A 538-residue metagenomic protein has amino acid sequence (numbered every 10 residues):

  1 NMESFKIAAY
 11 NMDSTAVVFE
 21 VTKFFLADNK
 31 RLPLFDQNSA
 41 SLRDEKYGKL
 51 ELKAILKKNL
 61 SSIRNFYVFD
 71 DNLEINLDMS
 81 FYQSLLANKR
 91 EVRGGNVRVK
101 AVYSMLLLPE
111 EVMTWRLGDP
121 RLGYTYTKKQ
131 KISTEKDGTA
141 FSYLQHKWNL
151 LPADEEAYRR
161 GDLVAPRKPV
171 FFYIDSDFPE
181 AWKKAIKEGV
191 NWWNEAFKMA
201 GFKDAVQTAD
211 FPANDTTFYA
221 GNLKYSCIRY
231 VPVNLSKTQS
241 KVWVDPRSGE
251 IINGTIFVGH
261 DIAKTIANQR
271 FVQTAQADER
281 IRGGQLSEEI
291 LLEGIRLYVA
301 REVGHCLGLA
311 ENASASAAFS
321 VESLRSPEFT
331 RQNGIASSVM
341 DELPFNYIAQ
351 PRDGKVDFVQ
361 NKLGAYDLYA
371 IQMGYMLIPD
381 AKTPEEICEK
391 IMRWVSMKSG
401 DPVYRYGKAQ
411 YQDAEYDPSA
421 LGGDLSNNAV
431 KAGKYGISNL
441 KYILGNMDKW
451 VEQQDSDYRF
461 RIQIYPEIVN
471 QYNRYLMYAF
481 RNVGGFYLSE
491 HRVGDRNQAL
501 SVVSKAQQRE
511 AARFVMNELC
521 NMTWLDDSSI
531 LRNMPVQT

Functional and structural regions predicted by a protein language model:
N1-F178, F211-T265, R270-L286, P466 (+2 more regions): Auxiliary tRNA-acceptor-end handling modules of aminoacyl-tRNA synthetases
P169-V170, F202-A205, E250-I251, S337: Loop/turn elements at helix/coil->beta-strand transitions in domains of secreted/extracellular proteins
D177-A205: Zn2+-dependent metallopeptidase catalytic core
F178-W182, I281-V299: Short pre-active-site segment immediately N-terminal to the catalytic Zn-binding motif
N191-F202, G304-H305, L309, F345 (+1 more regions): Sec-exported extracytoplasmic/periplasmic mature domains
D210-N234, E293-Q350: The catalytic-center signature of Zn2+-dependent metalloproteases
Q239, V244, G249-V258, R296-L307 (+3 more regions): Extended catalytic-interface subdomain
S316-T538: Conserved catalytic/binding loops enriched for acidic/polar residues
